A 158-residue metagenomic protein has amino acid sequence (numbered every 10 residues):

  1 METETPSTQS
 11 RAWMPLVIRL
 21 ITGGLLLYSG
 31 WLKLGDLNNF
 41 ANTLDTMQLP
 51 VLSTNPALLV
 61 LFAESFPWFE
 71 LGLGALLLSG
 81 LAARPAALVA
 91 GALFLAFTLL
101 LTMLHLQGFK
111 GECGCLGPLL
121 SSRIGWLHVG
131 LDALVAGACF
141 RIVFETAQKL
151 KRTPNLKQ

Functional and structural regions predicted by a protein language model:
E2-K157: Membrane-interfacial helix-loop segments of redox and metal-homeostasis proteins, especially TM-loop-TM junctions
